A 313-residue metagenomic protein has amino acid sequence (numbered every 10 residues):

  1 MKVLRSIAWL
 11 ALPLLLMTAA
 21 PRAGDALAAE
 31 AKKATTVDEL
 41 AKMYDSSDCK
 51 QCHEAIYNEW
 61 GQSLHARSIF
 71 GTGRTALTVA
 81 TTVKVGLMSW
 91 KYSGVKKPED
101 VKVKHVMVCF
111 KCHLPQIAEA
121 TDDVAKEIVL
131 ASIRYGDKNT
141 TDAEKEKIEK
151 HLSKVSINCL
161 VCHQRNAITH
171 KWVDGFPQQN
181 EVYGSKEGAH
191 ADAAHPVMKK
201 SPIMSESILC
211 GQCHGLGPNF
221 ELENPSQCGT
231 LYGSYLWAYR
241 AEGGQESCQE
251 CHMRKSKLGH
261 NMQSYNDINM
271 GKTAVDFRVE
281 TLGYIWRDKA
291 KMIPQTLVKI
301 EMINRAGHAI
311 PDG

Functional and structural regions predicted by a protein language model:
M1-S6: Positively charged n-region of N-terminal signal peptides that target proteins for export
A8-T18: Bacterial N-terminal signal peptides
L14, L40, D100, K150 (+2 more regions): Sterically constrained small-residue positions within well-ordered secondary structures of folded domains
A23-S205, L209-E242: Sequence context of c-type cytochrome heme-c attachment sites
A241-G313: Catalytic cores of secreted or luminal carbohydrate-active enzymes
